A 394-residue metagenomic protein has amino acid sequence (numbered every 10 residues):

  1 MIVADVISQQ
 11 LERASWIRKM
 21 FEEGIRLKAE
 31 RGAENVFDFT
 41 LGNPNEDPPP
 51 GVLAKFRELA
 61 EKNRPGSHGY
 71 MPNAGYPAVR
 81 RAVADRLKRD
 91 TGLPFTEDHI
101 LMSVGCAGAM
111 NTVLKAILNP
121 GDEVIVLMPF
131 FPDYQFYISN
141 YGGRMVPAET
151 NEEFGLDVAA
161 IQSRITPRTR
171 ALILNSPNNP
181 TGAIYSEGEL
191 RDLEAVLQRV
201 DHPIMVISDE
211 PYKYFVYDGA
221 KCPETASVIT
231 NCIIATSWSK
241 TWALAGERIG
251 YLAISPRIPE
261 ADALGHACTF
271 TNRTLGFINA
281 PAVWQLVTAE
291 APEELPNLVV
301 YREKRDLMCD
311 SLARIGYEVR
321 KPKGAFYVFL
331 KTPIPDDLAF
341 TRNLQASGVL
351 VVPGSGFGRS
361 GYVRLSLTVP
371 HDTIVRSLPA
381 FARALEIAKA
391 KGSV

Functional and structural regions predicted by a protein language model:
V3-G105, T112, V283, A291-L298 (+1 more regions): N-terminal small-domain helix-loop-helix segment of the aminotransferase-like
V36-D38, E318-K323, S355-G356: Short beta-strand
P65-V200, Y214-V228, I233, I374 (+1 more regions): Conserved core of the PLP fold type I
D85, R89, R342, A346-V352 (+1 more regions): PLP-dependent enzyme catalytic core of the Aspartate aminotransferase-like
P177, P211, G356: Active-site beta-loop-alpha junctions enriched in small/polar residues
T230-R302, G392: Conserved core segment of the aminotransferase class I/II
A282-A289, Y301-A313, V319-K331, G361: Conserved glycine-rich beta-strand-loop-beta hairpin in the small C-terminal domain of fold type I
